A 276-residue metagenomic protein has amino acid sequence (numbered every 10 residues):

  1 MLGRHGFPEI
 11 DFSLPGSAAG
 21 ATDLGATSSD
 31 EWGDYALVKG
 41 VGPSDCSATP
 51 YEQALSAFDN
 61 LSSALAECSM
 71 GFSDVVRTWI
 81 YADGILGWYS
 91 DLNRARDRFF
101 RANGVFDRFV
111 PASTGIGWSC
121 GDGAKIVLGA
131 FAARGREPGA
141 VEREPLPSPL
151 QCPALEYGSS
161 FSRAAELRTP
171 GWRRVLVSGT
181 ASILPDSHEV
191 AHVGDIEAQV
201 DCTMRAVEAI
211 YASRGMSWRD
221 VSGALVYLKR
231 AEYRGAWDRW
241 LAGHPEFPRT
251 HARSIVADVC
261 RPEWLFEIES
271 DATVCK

Functional and structural regions predicted by a protein language model:
M1-K276: N-terminal presequence-like segments and the immediate start of the first folded domain
